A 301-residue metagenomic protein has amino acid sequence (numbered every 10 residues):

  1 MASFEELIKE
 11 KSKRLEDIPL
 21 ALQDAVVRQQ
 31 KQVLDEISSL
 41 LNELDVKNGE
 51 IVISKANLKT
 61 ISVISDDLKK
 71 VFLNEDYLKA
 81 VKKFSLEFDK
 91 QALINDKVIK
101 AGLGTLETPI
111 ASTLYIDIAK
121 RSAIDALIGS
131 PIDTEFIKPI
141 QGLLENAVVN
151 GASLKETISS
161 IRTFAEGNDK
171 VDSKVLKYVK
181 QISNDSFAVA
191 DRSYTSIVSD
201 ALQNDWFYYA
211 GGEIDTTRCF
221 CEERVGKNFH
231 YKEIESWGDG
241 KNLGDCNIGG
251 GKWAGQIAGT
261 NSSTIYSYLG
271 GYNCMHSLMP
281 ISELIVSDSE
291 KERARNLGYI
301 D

Functional and structural regions predicted by a protein language model:
M1-D172, S263, M279-D301: N-terminal leader/targeting and assembly helices and adjacent pre-domain segments
K170-V286: Acidic, glycine-rich two-metal-ion catalytic cores of nucleic acid-processing enzymes
